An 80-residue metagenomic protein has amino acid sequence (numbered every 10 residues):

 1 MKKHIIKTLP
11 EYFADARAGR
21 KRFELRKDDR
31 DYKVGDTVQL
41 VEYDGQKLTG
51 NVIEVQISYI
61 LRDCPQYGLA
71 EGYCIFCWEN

Functional and structural regions predicted by a protein language model:
M1-N80: Catalytic phosphate/metal-binding cores of nucleic-acid and nucleotide-processing enzymes, i.e., regions that mediate
